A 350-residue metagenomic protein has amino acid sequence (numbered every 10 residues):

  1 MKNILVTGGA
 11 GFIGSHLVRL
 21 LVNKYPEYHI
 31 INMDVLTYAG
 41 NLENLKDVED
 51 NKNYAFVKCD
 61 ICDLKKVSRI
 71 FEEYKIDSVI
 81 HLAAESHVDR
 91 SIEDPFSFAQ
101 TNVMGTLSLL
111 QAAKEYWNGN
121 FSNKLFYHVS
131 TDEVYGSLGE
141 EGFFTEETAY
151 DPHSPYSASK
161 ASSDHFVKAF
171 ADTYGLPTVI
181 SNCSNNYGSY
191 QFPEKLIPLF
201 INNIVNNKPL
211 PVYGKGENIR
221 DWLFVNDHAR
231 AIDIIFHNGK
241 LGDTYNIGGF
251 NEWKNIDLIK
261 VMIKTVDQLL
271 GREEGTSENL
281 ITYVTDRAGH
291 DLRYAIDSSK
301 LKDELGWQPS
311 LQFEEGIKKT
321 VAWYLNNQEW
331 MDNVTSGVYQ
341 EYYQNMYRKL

Functional and structural regions predicted by a protein language model:
M1-N186, N226, F236, N255 (+3 more regions): N-terminal Rossmann-like NAD(P)+-binding domain of SDR-like oxidoreductases, especially those catalyzing
I4, I30, C59-C62, P198-L350: C-terminal substrate-binding subdomain of Rossmann-fold SDR/epimerase-dehydratase oxidoreductases
G40, S78, S130-E133, H165 (+4 more regions): Generic alpha-helical secondary structure signal
N41, E140, S189-P193, N251 (+2 more regions): Residue-level signature of the cytosolic catalytic core of signaling kinases
V48, G142, P193-I201: A glycine/serine/threonine-rich, flexible loop-to-helix segment that serves as the NAD(P) cofactor-binding "lid"
N118-G119, Y127, G136-E140, G175 (+3 more regions): Proline-centered turn/helix-capping motifs that create local helix->coil transitions or kinks
